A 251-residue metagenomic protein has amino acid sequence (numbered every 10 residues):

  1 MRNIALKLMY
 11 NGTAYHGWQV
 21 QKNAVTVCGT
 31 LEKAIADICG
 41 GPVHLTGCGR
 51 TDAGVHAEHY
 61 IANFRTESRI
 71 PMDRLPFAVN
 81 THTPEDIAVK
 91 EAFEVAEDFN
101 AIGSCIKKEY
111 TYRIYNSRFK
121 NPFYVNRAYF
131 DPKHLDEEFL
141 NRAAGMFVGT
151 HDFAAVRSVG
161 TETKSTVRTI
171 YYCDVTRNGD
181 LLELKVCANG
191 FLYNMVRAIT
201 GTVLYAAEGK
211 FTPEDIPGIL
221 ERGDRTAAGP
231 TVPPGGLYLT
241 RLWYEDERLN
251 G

Functional and structural regions predicted by a protein language model:
M1-G251: Structured-RNA-binding interfaces characteristic of tRNA pseudouridine synthases
